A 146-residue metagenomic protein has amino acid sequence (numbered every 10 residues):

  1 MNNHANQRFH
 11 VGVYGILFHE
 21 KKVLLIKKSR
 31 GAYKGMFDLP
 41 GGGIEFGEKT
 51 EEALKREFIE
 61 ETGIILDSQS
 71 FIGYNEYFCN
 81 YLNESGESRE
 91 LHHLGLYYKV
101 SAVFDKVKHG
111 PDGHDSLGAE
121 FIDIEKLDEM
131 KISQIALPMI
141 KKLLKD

Functional and structural regions predicted by a protein language model:
M1-I16, E20, S88: Acidic, metal-coordinating catalytic segment for phosphate/diphosphate chemistry, firing primarily on the Nudix
H10, F18, K34, L39 (+1 more regions): Short connector loops at helix/strand junctions that flank enzyme active sites, especially segments positioning acidic
L17-F18, L25, V100: Conserved hydrophobic "DFG−1" position in protein kinase catalytic cores
K22-E61: Conserved Nudix-box catalytic region and its N-terminal flanking loop in Nudix hydrolases and closely related
D38, I65, F121: Short aromatic/basic micro-patch
I65-Y74: A short coil-to-beta-strand element that immediately follows conserved catalytic motifs
N75-V107: Active-site-adjacent beta-strand/loop module that shapes the phosphate/pyrophosphate-binding cleft
K99-S101, H109-I140: NUDIX/MutT-family hydrolases
